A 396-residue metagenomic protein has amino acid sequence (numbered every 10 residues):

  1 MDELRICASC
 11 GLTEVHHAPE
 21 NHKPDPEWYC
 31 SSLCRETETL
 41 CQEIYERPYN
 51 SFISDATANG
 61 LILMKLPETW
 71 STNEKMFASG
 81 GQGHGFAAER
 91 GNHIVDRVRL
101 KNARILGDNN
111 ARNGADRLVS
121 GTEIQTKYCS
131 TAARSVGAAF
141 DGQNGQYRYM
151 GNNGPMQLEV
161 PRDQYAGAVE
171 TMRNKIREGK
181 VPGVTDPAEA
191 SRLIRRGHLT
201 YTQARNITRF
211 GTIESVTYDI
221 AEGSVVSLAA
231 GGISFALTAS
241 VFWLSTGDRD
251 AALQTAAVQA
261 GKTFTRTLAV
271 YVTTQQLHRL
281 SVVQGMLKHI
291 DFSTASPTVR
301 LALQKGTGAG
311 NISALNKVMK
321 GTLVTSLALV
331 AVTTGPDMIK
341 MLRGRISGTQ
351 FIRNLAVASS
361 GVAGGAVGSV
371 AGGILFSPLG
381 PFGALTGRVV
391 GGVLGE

Functional and structural regions predicted by a protein language model:
M1-I6, G11-F86: Interdomain/boundary linker segments immediately adjacent to catalytic/signaling cores
A56-K65, G81-F86, R90, K127-R196: Catalytic cores of nucleic-acid endonucleases
M64-N144: Catalytic centers of nucleases
I176-E222: Charged, structured surface patches that assemble and position nucleic-acid processing machinery
T217-V241, L253-S281, D291, A295-V299 (+3 more regions): Membrane-active amphipathic alpha-helices enriched in small hydrophobic residues
L244-D250: Transmembrane helix-loop-helix
K305-N311: Juxtamembrane membrane-water interface segments that cap and precede transmembrane helices
